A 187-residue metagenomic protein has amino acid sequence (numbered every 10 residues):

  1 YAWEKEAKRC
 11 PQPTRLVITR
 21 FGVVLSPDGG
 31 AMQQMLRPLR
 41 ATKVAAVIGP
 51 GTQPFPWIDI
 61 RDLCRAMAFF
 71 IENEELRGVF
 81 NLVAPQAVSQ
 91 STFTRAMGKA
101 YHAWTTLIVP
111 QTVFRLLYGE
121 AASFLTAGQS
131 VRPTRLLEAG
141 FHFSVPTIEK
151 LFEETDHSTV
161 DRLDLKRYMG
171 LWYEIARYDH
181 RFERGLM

Functional and structural regions predicted by a protein language model:
K5-P27: Conserved beta-loop-beta element that borders a ligand/cofactor-binding pocket
P13, L25-Q34, F70-F80: Glycine/proline-rich active-site loop of Rossmann-fold NAD(P)-dependent oxidoreductases
Q34-I58, D62: A conserved pocket-lining segment of Rossmann-fold NAD(P)-dependent short-chain dehydrogenase/reductase
L63, M67, L82, F93 (+2 more regions): Non-catalytic, hydrophobic alpha-helical segments
F70-E120: Mid/C-terminal beta-alpha module of Rossmann-like enzyme folds, strongest in SDR-family dehydrogenases/epimerases
V88, S123-T155: C-terminal amphipathic/interface module of NAD(P)-dependent oxidoreductases and related NAD-binding regulators
E153-M187: A beta-rich soluble binding module of mature secreted/lumenal proteins
